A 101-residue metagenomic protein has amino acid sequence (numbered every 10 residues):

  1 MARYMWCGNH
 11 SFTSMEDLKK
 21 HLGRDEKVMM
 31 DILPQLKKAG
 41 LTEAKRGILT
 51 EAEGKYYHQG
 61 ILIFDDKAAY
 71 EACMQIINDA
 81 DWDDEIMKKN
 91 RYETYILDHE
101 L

Functional and structural regions predicted by a protein language model:
M1-Q75, Y92-L101: Short S/T/G/P-rich N-terminal loop/turn motif that feeds into the first structured element of a domain
M30, N78-I86: A common structural junction motif
K88-N90: Surface/interface recognition patches
